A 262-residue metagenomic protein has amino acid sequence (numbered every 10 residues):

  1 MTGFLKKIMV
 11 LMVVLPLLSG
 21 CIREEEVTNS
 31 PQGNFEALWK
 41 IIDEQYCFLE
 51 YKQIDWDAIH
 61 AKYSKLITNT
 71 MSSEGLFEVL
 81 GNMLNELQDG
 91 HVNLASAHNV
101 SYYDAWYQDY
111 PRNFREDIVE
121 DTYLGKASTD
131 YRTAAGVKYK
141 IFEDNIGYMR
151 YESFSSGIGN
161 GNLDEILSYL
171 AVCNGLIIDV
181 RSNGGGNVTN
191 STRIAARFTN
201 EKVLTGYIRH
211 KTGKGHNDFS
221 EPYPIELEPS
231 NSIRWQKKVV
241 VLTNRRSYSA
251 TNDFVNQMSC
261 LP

Functional and structural regions predicted by a protein language model:
M1-N29: Bacterial Sec-dependent N-terminal signal peptides
G20-L176, V180-H210, G215-P224, K238: Flexible, low-complexity junctional segments that flank or bridge functional domains
N183-G186, N244-T251: Gly/Ser-rich catalytic serine loop of serine hydrolases
G185, E228-W235: Active-site microenvironments of hydrolase-like enzyme catalytic domains
I225-P229, N252: Short secondary-structure capping micro-motifs at structural edges
R234-K237, L261: Short gly/pro-enriched beta-turn/loop segments at secondary-structure junctions
T251-P262: Cyclophilin-type peptidyl-prolyl cis-trans isomerase
